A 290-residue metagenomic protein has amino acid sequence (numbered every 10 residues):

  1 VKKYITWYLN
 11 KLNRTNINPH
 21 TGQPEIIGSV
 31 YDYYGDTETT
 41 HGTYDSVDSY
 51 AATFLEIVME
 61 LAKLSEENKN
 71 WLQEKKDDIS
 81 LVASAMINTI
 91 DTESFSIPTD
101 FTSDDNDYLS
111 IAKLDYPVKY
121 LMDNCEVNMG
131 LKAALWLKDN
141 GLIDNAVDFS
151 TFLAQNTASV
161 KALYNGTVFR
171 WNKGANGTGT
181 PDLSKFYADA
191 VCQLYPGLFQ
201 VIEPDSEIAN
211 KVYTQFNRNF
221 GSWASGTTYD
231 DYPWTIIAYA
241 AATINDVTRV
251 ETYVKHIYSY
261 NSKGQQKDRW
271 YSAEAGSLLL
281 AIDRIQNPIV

Functional and structural regions predicted by a protein language model:
V1-I90, L121-N124, V250, V254 (+2 more regions): Aromatic-rich carbohydrate-recognition surfaces in CAZymes
V1-Y4, Y8-K11, T15, L61 (+10 more regions): Alpha-helical solenoid scaffolds that mediate protein-protein interactions, centered on TPR/SEL1-like repeats but also
N13-T37, T43, L183-A188, G197-V290: CBM-like carbohydrate-recognition segments
I17-N18, T39, T43-S49, Q73-D77 (+4 more regions): Extended ligand-binding clefts on enzyme/binding-domain cores
E56-K63, M129-N140, L198-V201, Y239-T243 (+1 more regions): Short glycine/serine- and small hydrophobic-enriched flexible loop segments
